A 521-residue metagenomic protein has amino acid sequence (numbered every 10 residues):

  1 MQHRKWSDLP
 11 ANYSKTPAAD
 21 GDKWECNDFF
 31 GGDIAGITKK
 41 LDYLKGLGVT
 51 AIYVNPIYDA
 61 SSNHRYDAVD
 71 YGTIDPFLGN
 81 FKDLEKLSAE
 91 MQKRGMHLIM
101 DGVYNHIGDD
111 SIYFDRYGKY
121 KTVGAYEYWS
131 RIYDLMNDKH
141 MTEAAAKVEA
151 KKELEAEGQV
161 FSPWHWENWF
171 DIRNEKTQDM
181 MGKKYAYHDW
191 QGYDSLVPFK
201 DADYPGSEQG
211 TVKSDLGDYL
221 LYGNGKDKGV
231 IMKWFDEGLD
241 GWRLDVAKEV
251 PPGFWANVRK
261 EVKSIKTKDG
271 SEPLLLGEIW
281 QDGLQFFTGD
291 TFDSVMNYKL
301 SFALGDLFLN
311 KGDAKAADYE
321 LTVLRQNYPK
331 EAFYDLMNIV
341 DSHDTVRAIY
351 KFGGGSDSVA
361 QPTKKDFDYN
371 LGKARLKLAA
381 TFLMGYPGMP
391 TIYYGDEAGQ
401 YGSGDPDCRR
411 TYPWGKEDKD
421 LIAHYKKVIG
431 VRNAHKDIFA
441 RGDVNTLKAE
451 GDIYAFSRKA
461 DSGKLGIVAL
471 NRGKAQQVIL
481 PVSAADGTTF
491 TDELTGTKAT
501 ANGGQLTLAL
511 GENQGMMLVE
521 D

Functional and structural regions predicted by a protein language model:
M1-T50, I57-E85, A89-E237, V258 (+2 more regions): Substrate-binding/active-site clefts of carbohydrate-active enzymes
I52-V54, L98-M100, W242, L275-G277 (+3 more regions): Hydrophobic faces of well-ordered beta-strands that scaffold small-molecule active sites in alpha/beta enzyme cores
S88-Q92, N105-H106, D115-T122, D134-E153 (+9 more regions): Active-site-proximal helices and loops of the catalytic beta/alpha 8
F333-D368: Active-site clefts of carbohydrate-active enzymes
T363-L371, Y412-K419: Short, contiguous acidic/charged loop-to-helix segments that flank catalytic cores in large enzymes
M384-D396: C-terminal substrate/ligand-recognition segments
T491-Q505: Solvent-exposed beta-strand/loop surfaces of large extracellular or lumenal domains
N502-D521: C-terminal beta-strand-rich structural cap/linker in extracellular carbohydrate-active enzymes
